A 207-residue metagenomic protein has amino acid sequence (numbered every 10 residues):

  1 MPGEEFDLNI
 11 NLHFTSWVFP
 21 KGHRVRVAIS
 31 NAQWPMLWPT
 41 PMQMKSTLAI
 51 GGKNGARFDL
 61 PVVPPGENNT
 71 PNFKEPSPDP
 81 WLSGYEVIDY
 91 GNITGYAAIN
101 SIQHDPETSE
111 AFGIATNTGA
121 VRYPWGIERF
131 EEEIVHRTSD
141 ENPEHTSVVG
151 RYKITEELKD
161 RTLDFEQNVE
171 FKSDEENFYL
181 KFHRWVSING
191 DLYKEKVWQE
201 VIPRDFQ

Functional and structural regions predicted by a protein language model:
M1-Q207: Glycine/threonine-rich phosphate-binding loop and adjacent beta-strand/alpha-helix elements that clamp
